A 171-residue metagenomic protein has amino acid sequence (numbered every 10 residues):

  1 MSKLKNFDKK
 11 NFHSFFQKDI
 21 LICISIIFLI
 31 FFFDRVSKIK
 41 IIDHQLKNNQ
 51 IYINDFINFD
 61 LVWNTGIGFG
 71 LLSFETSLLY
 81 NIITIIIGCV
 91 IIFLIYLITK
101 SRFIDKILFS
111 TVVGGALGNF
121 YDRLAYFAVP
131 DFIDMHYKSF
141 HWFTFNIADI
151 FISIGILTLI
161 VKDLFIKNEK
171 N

Functional and structural regions predicted by a protein language model:
M1-N171: Alpha-helical transmembrane bundles and membrane-interface segments of multipass inner-membrane proteins
